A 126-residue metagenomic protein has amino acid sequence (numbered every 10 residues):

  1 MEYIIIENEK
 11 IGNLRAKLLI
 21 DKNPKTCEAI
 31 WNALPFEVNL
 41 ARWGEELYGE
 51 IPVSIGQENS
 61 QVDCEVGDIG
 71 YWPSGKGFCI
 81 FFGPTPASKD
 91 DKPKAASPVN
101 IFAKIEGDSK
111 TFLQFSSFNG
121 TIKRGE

Functional and structural regions predicted by a protein language model:
M1-Y3, C27: Exposed beta-strand and adjacent loop surfaces of beta-rich binding modules that mediate intermolecular recognition
Y3-E9, G70: A short beta-strand micro-motif
I5, R15-L19: Generic structural detector for well-ordered beta-strands
E9-N13, G75: Glycine-centered tight beta-turn/hairpin loop motif at sheet-sheet or coil-to-beta transitions
L18-E126: Glycine-rich active-site loops that engage anionic ligands at enzyme catalytic sites
